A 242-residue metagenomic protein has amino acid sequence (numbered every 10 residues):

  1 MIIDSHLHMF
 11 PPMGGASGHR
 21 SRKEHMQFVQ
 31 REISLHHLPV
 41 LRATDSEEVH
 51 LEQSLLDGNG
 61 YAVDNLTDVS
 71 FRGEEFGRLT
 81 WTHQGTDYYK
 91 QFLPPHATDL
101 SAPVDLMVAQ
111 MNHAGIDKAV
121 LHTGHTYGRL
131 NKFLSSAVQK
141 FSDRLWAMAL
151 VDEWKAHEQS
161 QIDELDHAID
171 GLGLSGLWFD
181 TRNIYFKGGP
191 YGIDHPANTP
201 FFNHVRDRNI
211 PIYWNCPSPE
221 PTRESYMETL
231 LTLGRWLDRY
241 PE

Functional and structural regions predicted by a protein language model:
M1-V120: An N-terminally biased module of ancient metal coordination in phosphate/nucleic-acid-related enzymes
M13-S17, F133, E224-L231: Histidine/acidic-residue-rich catalytic or RNA/ligand-binding cores of hydrolases and nuclease-related proteins
S21-R22, A137-Q139, D166, L231-L233: Short, hinge-like loop/turn segments at secondary-structure boundaries
H36, W146-W154, D238-E242: Short, basic, helix/turn surface patches
D99-P103, R129-L130, S160, E228: Short secondary-structure boundary/capping elements
D105, D194-P196, E228-L231: A Trp-anchored, charged/polar loop motif used as the substrate-binding/catalytic surface of acyl/ester-handling
H113, D117-K118, H122-E224: Active-site gating/metal-coordination segments in enzymes
H167-G176, L230-E242: Structural recognition of alpha->loop->beta junctions
